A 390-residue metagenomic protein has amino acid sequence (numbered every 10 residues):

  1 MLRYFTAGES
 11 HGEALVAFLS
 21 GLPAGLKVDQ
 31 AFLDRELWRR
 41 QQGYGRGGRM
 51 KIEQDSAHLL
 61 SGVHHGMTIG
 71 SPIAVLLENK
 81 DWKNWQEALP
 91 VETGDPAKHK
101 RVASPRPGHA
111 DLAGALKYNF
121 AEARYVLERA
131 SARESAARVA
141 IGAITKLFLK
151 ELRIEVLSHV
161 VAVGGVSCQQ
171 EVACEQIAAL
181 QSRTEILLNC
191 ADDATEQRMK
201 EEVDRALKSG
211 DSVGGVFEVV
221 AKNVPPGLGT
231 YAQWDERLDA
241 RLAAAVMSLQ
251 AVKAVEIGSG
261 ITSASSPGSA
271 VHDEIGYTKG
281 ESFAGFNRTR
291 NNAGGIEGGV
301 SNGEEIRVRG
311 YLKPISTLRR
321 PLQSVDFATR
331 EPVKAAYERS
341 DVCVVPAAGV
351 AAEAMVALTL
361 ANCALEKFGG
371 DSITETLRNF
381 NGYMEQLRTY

Functional and structural regions predicted by a protein language model:
M1-Y390: Generic N-terminal targeting/processing segments that precede catalytic cores or assembly contacts
